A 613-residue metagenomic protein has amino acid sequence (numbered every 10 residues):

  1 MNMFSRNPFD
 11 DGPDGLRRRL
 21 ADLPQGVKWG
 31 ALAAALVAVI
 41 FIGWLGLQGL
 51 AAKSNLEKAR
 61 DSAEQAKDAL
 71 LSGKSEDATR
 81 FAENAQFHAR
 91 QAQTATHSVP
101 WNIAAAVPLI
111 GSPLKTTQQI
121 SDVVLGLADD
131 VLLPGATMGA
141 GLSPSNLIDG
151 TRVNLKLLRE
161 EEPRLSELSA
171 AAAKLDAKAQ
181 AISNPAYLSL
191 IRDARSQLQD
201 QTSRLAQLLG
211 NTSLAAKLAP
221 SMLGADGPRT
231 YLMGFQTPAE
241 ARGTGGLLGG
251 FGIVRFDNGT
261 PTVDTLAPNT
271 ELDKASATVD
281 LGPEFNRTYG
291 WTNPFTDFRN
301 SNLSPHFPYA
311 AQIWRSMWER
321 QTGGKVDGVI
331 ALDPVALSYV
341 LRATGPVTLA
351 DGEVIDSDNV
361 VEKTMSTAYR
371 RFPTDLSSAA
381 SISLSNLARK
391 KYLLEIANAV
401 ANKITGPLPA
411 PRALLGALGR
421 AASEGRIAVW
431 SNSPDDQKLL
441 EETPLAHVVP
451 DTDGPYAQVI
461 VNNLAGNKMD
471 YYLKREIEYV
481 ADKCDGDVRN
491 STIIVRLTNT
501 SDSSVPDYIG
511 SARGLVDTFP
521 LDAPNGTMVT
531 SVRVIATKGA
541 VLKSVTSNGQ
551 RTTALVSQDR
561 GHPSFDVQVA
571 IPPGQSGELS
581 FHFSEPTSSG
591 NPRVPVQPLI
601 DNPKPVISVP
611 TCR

Functional and structural regions predicted by a protein language model:
N2-A31, F41-V606, C612-R613: Non-catalytic, solvent-exposed segments at the cell envelope interface
A34-V37: Extended alpha-helical rod segments
